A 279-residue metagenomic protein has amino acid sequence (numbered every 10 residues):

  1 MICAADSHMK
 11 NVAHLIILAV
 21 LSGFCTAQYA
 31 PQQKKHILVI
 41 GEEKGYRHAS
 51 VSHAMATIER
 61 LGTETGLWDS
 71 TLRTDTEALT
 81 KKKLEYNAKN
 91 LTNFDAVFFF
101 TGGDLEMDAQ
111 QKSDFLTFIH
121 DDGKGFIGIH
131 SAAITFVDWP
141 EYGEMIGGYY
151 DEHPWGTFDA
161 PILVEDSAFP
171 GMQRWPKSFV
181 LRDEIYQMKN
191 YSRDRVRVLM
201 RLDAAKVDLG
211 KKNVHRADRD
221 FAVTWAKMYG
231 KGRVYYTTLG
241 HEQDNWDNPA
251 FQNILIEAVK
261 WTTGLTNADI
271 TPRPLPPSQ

Functional and structural regions predicted by a protein language model:
C3-A13: Positively charged n-region of N-terminal signal peptides that target proteins for export
H14-F24: Bacterial N-terminal signal peptides
Q28-Y29, L38-I40, G45-G128, A132-I134: Helical hinge/lid and interdomain linker segments adjacent to catalytic or ligand-binding clefts that mediate domain
Y29-K34, A49-S52, A56-T65, T74 (+3 more regions): Extracellular ligand-binding/catalytic regions of CAZymes and related secreted enzymes and adhesion modules
P31-K34, T63, K89-N93, I119-D122 (+5 more regions): Extracellular/periplasmic catalytic domains that process cell-envelope and extracellular macromolecules
D69, G148, G156-G230: Catalytic beta-strand/loop cores that center a nucleophilic Ser/Cys/Thr and support acyl-enzyme chemistry
D104-K177: A glycine-rich, often tryptophan-bearing local segment used as a flexible ligand/cofactor-contacting loop or short
